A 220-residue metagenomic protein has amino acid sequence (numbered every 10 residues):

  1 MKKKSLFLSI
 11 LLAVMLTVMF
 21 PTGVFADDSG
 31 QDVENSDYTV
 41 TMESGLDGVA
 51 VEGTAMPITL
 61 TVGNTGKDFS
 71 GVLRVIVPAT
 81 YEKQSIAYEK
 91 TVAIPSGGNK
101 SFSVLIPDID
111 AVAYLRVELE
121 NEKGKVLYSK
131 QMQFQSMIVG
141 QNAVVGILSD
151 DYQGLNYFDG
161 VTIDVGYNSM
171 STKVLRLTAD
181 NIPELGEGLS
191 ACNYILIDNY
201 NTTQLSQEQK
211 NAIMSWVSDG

Functional and structural regions predicted by a protein language model:
S9-M19: Bacterial N-terminal signal peptides
F20-V33: Sec-dependent signal peptide cleavage junction
G48-T54: Short, solvent-exposed loop/linker segments at the N-terminal edge of repeated beta-sheet extracellular domains
T54, V112-Y194, D198-N201: Aromatic-Pro/Gly-enriched surface loop or interdomain linker that acts as a lid/target-recognition segment
P57-G63, L105: Short edge beta-strand/loop segments characteristic of extracellular beta-sandwich folds
T65-E82: Short acidic, flexible loop segments centered on an aromatic residue
A79-V112: Intrinsically disordered, low-complexity Pro/Gly/Ser/Thr-rich segments with frequent PxxP/GP/PP motifs and embedded
L189-G220: Short alpha-beta junction capping motif
